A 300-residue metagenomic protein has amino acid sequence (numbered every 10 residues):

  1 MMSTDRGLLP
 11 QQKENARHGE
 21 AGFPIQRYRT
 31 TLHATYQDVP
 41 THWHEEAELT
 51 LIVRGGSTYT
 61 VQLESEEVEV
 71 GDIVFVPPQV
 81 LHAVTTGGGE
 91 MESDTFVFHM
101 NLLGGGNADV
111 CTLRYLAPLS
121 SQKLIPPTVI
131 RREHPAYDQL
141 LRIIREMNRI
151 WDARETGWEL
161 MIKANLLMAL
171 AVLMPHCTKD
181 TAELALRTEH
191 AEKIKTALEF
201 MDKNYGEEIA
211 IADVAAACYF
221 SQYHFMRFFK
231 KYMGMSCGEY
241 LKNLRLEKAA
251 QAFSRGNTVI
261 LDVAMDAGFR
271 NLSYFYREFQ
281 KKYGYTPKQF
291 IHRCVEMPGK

Functional and structural regions predicted by a protein language model:
M2-R27, P78-R149: A hydrophobic/aromatic-rich effector-binding and dimerization subdomain of bacterial HTH-type transcriptional regulators
R27-W43: Conserved short histidine dyad/triad with adjacent acidic residue
H42-Y59: Short, conserved beta-strand element in jelly-roll/cupin
V53, L141-D152, L198, D202-Y205 (+1 more regions): Regular secondary-structure segments
G56-T58, S65, L81: Structural motif
L63-P78: Short acidic-glycine-tyrosine-enriched beta hairpin
S121-L124, V129-A185, E189-E192, T196: An amphipathic alpha-helical interaction segment
A171-K179, T196-E247, S254-T258, A264-R293: Basic/polar phosphate-binding segments, predominantly the helix-turn-helix DNA-binding elements of transcriptional
